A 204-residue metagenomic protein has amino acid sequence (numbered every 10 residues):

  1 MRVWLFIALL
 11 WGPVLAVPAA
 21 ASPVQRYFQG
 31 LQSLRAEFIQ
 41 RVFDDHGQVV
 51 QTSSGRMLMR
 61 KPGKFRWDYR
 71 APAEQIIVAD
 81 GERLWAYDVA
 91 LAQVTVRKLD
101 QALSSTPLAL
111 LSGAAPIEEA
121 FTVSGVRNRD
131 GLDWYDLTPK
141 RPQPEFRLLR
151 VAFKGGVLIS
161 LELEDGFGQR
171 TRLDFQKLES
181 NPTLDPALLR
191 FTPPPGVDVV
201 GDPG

Functional and structural regions predicted by a protein language model:
W4-A16: Bacterial N-terminal signal peptides
V14-V50, K64, P193-G204: N-terminal leader/targeting segments and the immediate start of mature chains
I39-F43, D68-R70, Y87-V89, T138-K140 (+1 more regions): A generic structural motif
V49-R56, G168-Q169: Amphipathic hydrophobic-ligand
R56-T106, T171-R172: An acidic-aromatic
Y87, V94-V123, L132, D136: Extracytoplasmic segments of membrane-associated envelope/inner-membrane machinery
T95, E119-P203: Gly/Pro-enriched, hydrophobic low-complexity segments that function as extracytoplasmic propeptides/linkers
